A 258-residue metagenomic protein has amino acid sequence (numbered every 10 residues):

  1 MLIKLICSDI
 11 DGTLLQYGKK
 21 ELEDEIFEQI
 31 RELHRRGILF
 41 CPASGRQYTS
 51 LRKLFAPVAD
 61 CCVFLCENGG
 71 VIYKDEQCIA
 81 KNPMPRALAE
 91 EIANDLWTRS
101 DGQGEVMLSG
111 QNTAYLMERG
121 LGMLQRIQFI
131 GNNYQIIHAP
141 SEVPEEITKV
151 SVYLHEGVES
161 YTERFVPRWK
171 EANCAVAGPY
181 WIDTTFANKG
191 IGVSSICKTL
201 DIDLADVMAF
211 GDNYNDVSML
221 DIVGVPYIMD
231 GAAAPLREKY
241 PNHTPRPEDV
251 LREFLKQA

Functional and structural regions predicted by a protein language model:
M1-L5, E23, I182-A258: Mg2+-dependent phosphoryl-transfer enzymes with acidic/Ser/Thr/Gly-rich catalytic loops
I10: Residue immediately C-terminal to the conserved phosphorylatable aspartate in receiver
E21-G122: Active-site phosphate-binding/coordination module
G37-C41, D60-C62, T148-V150, A205-V207 (+1 more regions): Short active-site oxyanion
L51-F55, T162, M219-L220, L236: Hydrophobic packing residues within well-ordered alpha-helices of enzyme cores
C61-E67, N82, R126-Q128, C174-A175 (+2 more regions): Short hydrophobic/aromatic-enriched beta-strand-loop microsegments
R99-F210, Y214-M219, G231: Conserved acidic, metal-coordinating active-site core of Asp-based, Mg2+-dependent phosphoryl-transfer enzymes
